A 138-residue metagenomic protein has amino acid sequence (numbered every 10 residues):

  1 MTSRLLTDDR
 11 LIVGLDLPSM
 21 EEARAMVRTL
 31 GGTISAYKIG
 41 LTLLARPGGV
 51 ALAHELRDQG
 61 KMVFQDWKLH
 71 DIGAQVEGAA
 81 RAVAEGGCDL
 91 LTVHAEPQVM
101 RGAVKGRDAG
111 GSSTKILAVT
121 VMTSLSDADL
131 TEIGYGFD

Functional and structural regions predicted by a protein language model:
M1-R28, R57: N-terminal amphipathic alpha-helix/helix-capping segment at the start of soluble metabolic enzymes
L5-D9, D71, Q75-D138: Conserved anion-binding
D9-L15, S35-I39, V63-W67, L91-V93 (+1 more regions): Hydrophobic faces of well-ordered beta-strands that scaffold small-molecule active sites in alpha/beta enzyme cores
S19-E21, T42-R46, L69-A74, T123-S126: Short, small-residue-enriched loops and turns at beta-alpha junctions that line or gate enzyme active sites
R24-V27, V50-A53, A80, M100-V104: Generic structural signal for well-ordered alpha-helices, preferentially at hydrophobic/aromatic core positions
T29-K38, G86: Catalytic domains of carbohydrate-active enzymes, especially glycoside hydrolases
G31, A53-D58, V104-G111: Surface-exposed amphipathic alpha-helices with a cationic face
K38-L41, L52-I72: Active-site cofactor/substrate anionic-group-binding motifs, chiefly glycine- and Lys/Arg-rich phosphate-binding loops
